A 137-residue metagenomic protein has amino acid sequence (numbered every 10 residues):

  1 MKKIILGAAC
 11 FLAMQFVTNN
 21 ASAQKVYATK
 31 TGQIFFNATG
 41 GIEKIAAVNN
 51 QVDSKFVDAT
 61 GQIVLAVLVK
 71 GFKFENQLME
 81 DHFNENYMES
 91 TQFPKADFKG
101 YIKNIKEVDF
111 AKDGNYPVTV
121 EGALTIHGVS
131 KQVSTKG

Functional and structural regions predicted by a protein language model:
M1-V26: Bacterial Sec-dependent N-terminal signal peptides
A21-G137: Low-complexity, acidic/polar, glycine-enriched regions of mature
